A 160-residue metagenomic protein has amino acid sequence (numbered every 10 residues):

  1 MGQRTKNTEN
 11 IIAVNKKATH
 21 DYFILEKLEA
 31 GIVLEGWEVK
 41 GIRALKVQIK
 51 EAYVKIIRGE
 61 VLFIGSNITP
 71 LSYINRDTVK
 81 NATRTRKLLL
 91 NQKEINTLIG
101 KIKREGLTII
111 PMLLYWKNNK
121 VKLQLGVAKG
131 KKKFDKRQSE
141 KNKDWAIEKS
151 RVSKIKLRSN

Functional and structural regions predicted by a protein language model:
M1-A30, E35, K141-N160: Intrinsically disordered, Lys/Arg-rich N-terminal extensions and targeting peptides of nucleic-acid-associated proteins
N10-L107: Ribosome large-subunit tunnel/peptidyl-transferase-proximal elements
W37-K40, W116, W145: Bulky hydrophobic/aromatic packing residues
I57-R58, R86-K87, K133-F134, A146-E148 (+1 more regions): Short, intrinsically disordered/low-complexity patches at protein termini and at juxtamembrane boundaries
N67, V127-K129, E140: A short beta-strand motif that forms part of the nucleic acid-binding face of small beta-barrel RNA-binding folds
N81, K131-E148: Enriched for short, Lys/Arg-rich terminal
L89-G126, G130-K132: Beta-rich strand-turn-strand
